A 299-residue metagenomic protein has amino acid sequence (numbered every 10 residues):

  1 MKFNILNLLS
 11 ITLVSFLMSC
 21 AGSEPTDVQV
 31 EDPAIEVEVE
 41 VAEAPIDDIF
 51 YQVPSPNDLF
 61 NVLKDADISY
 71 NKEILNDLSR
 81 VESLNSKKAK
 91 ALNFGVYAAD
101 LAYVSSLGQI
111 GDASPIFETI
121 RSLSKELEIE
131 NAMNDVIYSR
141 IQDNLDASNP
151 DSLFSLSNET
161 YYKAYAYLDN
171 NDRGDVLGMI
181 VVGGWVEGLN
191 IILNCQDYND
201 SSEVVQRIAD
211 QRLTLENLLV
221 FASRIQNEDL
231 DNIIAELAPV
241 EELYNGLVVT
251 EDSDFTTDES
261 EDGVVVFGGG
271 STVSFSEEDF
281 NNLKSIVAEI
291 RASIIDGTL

Functional and structural regions predicted by a protein language model:
M1-L9: Bacterial N-terminal signal peptides that target proteins for export
F16-S19: C-terminal motif of bacterial Sec signal peptides marking the signal peptidase cleavage site
A21-E24: Bacterial signal peptide processing site
V30-D143: N-terminal Sec/ER secretory leader and immediately downstream segment of secreted/extracellular precursors
N76-S83, G95-Y103, E216-S223, V264-S274: Acidic/histidine-rich, surface-exposed loop or edge segments in extracytoplasmic proteins
V81-K88, L92, L107, N144-D151 (+5 more regions): Short, solvent-exposed segments of well-ordered alpha helices
P150-L237: Extended amphipathic alpha-helical interaction segments
F221-L299: A cross-kingdom marker for long, charged
